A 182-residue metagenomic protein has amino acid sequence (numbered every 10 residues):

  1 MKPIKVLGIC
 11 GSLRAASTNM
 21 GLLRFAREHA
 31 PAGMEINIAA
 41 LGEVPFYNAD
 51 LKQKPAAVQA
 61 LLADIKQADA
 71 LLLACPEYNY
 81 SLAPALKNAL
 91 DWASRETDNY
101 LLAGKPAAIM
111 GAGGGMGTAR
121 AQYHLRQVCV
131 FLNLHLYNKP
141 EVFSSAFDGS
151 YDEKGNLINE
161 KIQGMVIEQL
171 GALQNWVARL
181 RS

Functional and structural regions predicted by a protein language model:
M1-K2, L7, L136-S182: Glycine-rich phosphate/pyrophosphate-binding loop and the adjoining helix
K2-G33: N-terminal beta1-alpha1 ligand-phosphate binding loop
A30-N37, H135: A generic structural motif
L41-A57, S150-Y151: N-terminal beta-loop-helix "entrance" segment that forms/cooperates in small-molecule cofactor or anionic ligand
A56-L132: Helix-loop-strand module that forms the ligand-binding subsite of alpha/beta enzymes
